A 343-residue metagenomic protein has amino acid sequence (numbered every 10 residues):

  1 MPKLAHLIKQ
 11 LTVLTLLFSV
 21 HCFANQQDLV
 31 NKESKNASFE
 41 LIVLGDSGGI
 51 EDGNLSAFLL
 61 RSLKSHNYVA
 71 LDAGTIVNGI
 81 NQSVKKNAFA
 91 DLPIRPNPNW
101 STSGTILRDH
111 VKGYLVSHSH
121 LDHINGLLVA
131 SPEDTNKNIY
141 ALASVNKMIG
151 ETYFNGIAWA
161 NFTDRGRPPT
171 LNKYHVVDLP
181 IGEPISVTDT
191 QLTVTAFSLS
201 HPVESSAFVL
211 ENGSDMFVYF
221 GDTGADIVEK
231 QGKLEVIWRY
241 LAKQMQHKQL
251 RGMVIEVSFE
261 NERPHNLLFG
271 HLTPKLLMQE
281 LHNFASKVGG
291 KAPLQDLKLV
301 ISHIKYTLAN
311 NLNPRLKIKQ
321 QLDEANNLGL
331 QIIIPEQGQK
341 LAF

Functional and structural regions predicted by a protein language model:
Q10-S19: Bacterial N-terminal signal peptides
F23-G53, F58-G74, A90, F217-G221: Metallo-beta-lactamase
D28-K32, N36, S144-S205, N327-L341: Metallo-beta-lactamase
I50-L115, N125-P132, E229-L241: Pre-active-site segment of Zn-dependent metallo-hydrolases
A57, R61, D178-Q246: Catalytic core of the metallo-beta-lactamase
A70-G74, P96, H110-D122, Y140-L142 (+4 more regions): Active-site neighborhood of phospho(di)ester-bond hydrolases with catalytic His/Asp-centered motifs
W100-T170: Active-site HxH/HxHxD metal-binding segment of metal-dependent hydrolases
D226-E336: Cap/insert and terminal regions of metallo-dependent hydrolase folds
